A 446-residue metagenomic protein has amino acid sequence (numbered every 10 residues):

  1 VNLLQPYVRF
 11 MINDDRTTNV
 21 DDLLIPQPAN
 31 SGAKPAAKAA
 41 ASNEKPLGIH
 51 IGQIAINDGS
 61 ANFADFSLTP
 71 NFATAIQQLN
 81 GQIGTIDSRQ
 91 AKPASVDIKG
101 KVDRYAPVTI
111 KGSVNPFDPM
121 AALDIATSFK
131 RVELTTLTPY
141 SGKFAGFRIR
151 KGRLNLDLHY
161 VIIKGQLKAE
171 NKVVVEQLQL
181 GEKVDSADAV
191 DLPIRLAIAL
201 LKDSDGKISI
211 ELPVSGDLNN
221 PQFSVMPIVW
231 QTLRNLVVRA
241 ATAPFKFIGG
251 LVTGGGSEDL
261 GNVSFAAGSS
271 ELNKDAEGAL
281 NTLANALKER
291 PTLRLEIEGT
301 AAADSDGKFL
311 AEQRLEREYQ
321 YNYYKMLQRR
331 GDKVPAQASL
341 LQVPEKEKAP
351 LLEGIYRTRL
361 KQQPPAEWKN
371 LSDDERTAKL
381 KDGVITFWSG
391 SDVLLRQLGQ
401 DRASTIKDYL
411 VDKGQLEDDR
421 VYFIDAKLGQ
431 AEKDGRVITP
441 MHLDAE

Functional and structural regions predicted by a protein language model:
V1-N80, Q177-R195, L218-N235: Secondary-structure transition motifs
Q5, D21, Q27, G32-K34 (+5 more regions): Interface amphipathic segments
Q5, I12, D58, D65 (+8 more regions): Flexible glycine-/small-residue-rich
L47, N115-F117, A121, T127-S128 (+3 more regions): Extended terminal
H50-F72, R104-A121, H159-N171: N-terminal short leaders/motifs
